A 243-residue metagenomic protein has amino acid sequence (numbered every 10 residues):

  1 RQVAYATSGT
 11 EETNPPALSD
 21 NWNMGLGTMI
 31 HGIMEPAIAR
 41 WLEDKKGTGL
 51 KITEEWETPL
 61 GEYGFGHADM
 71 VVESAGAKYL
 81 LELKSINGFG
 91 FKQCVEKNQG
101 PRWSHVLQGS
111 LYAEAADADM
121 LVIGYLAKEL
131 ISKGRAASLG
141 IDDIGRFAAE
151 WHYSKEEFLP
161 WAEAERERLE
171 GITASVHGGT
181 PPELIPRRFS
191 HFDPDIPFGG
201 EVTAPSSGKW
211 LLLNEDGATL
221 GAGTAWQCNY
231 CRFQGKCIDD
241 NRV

Functional and structural regions predicted by a protein language model:
R1-L80, N87-Q93, W103: Metal-dependent nuclease catalytic cores that hydrolyze phosphodiester bonds in DNA/RNA, characterized by
T10, P16-A17, E43, G47 (+4 more regions): Generic detector of ordered, mature protein regions
H31, Y112, C231: A residue-level signal for conserved active-site and pocket-lining positions in enzyme catalytic cores
I52-H177: Mg2+/Mn2+-dependent nuclease catalytic core
A118-V243: Metal-dependent nuclease catalytic regions and adjoining charged, substrate-binding loops involved in nucleic-acid end
